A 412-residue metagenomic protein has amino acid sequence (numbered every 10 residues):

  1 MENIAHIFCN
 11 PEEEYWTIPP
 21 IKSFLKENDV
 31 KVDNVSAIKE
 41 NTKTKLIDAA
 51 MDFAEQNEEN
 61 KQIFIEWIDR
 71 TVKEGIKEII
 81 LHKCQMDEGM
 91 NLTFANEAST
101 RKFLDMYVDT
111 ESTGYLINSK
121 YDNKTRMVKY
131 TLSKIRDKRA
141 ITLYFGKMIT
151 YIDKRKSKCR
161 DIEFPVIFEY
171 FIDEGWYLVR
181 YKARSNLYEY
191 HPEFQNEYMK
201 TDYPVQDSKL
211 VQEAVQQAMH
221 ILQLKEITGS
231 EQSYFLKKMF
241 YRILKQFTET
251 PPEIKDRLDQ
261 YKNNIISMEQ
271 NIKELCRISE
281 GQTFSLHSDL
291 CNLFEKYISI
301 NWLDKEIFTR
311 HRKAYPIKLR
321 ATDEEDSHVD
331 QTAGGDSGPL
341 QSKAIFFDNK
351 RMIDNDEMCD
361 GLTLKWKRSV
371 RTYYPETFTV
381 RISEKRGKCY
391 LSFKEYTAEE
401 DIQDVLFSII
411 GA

Functional and structural regions predicted by a protein language model:
M1-A412: Intrinsically disordered, low-complexity, charge-rich terminal extensions of nucleic-acid-associated complexes
